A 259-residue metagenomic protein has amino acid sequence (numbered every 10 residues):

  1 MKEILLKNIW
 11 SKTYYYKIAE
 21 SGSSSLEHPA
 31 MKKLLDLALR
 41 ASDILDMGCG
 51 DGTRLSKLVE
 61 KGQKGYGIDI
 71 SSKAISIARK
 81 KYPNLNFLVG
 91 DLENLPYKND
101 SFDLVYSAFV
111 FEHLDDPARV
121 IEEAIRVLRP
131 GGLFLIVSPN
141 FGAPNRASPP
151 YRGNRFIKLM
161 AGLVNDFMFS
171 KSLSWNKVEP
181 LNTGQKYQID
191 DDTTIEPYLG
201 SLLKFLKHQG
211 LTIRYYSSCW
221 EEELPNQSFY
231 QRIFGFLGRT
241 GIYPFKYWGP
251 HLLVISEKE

Functional and structural regions predicted by a protein language model:
M1-E93, Y106-A108, I121, G249-L252: Conserved N-terminal segment of class I S-adenosyl-L-methionine
R54-L55, F102, G142: Conserved N-terminal glycine/acidic-rich loop preference
N94-N99: Short conserved loop adjoining the S-adenosyl-L-methionine
L104-D115: A short SAM/SAH-binding and catalytic strip from SAM-dependent methyltransferases
A118-P130: A short glycine-rich, Lys/Arg-flanked "PGG" loop and its adjoining helix->strand segment in the class I
A118-R119, L133-V254: S-adenosyl-L-methionine-dependent methyltransferase catalytic module, highlighting the catalytic core
S256-E259: Active-site beta-strand termini and strand-to-loop segments that position acidic
